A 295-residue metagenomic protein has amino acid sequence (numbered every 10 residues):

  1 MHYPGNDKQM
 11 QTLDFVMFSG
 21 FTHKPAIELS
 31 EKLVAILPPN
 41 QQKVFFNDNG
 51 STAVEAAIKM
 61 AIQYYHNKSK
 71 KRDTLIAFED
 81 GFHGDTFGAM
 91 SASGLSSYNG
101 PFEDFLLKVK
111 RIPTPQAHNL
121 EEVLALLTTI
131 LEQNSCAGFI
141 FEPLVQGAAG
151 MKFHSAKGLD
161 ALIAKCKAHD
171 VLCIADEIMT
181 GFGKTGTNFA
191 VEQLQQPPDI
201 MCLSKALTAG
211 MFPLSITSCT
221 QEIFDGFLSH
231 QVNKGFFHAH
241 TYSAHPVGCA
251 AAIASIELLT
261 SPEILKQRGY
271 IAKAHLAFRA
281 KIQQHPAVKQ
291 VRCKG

Functional and structural regions predicted by a protein language model:
M1-G295: Conserved N-terminal phosphate-binding loop of PLP-dependent enzymes in the Aspartate aminotransferase
